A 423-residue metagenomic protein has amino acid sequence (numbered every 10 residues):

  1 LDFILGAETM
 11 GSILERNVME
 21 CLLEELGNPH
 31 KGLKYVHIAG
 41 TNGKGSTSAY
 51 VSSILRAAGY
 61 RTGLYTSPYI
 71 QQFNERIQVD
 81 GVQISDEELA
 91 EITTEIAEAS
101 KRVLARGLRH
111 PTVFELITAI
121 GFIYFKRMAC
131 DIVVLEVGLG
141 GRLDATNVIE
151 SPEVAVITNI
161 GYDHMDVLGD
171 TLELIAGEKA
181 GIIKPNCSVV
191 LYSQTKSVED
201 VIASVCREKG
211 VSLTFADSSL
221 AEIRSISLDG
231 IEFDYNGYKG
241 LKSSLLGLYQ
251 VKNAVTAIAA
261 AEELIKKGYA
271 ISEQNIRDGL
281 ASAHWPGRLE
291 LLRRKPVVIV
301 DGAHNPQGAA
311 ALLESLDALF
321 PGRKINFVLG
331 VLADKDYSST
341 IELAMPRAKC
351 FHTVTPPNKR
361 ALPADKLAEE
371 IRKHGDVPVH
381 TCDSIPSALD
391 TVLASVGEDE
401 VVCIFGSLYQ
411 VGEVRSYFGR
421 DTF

Functional and structural regions predicted by a protein language model:
L1-N42, S46-R61, I70-Q72, A129 (+3 more regions): N-terminal leader/targeting and accessory segments in enzymes
R16, E20-K31, A57-E150, L168: ATP-dependent carboxylate-amine ligase catalytic core
G32, R127-M128, I132-L135, L143-V156 (+4 more regions): Nucleotide phosphate-binding/pyrophosphate-handling subdomain across enzymes that bind or process nucleotide phosphates
Y65, Y192-S193, V205-S227, S244-L248 (+6 more regions): Beta-strand->loop->alpha-helix junctions that form or flank phosphate-binding loops in nucleotide-handling enzymes
I117-V167, E199-G240: Extended acidic/charged loop-beta regions that coordinate divalent cations and stabilize anionic phosphate/carboxylate
A176-K184: Membrane-proximal helix-turn-helix segments that form the acceptor-binding/catalytic region of lipid-linked
T195-T214, D229, V297-V298, P306 (+1 more regions): C-terminal helical cap/extension that packs against the catalytic core of soluble nucleotide-cofactor enzymes
S407: Active-site-proximal loop/hinge segments that shape catalytic or ion-binding/gating pockets
